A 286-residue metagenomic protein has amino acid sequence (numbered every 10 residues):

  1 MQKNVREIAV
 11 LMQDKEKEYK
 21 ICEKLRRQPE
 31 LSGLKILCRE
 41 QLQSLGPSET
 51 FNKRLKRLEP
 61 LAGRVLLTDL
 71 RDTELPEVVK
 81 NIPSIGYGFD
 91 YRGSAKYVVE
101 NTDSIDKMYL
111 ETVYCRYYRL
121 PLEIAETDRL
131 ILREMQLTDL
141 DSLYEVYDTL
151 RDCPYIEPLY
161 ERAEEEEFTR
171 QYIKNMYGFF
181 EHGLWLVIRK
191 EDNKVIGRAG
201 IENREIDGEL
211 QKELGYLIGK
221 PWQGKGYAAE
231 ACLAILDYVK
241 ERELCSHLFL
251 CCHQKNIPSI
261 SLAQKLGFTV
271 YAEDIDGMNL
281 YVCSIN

Functional and structural regions predicted by a protein language model:
M1-A125: Asp-based, Mg2+/Mn2+-dependent phosphohydrolase catalytic module
M1-L11, K24-S32, E100-P221, A234-Y238 (+3 more regions): GNAT-family acyltransferases
L66-T68, L132, C252: Conserved SAM-binding loop
G224-A229: Glycine-rich acyl-CoA binding loop
F249-I260: Conserved beta-strand-loop-alpha-helix junction that forms the acyl-donor binding cleft
